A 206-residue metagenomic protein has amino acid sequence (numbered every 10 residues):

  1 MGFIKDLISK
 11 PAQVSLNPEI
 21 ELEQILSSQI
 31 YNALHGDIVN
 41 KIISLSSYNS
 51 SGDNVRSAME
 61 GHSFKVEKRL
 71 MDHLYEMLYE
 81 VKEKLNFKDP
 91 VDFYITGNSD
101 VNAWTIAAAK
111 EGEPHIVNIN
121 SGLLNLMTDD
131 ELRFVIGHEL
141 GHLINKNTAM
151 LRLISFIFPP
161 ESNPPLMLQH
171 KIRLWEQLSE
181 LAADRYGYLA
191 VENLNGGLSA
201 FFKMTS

Functional and structural regions predicted by a protein language model:
M1-A108: Hydrophobic or amphipathic, alpha-helical segments that drive membrane association/targeting
S57, Y75-M77, V117-N118, E180-A182: A generic alpha-helix surface/boundary motif
R69, V117-F134, L174-Q177: Short pre-active-site segment immediately N-terminal to the catalytic Zn-binding motif
L70-L74, V81, L85-F87, L166-S206: Short helix/loop segments within enzyme catalytic domains that coordinate or immediately flank catalytic cofactors
P90-D92, S99-D129, K146: Active-site scaffold of zinc-dependent metalloenzymes
M127, I136-N145, A182, Y186: Active-site His/Glu-centered metal-binding helix of metallohydrolases
L140-F156: Catalytic Zn2+-binding segment of zinc metalloproteases
R152-Q169: Hydrophobic, aromatic-rich membrane-embedded alpha-helical segments
